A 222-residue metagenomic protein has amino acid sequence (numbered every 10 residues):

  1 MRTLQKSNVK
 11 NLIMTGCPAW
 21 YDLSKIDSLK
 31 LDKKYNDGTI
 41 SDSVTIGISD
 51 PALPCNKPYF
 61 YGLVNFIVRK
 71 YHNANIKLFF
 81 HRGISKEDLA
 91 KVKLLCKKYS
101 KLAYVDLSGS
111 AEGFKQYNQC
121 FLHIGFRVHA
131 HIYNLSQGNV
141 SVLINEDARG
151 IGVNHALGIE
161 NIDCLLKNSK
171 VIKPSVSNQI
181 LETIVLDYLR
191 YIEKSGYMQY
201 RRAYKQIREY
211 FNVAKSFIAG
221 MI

Functional and structural regions predicted by a protein language model:
M1-I222: Active-site anion-handling motifs in enzyme catalytic cores
